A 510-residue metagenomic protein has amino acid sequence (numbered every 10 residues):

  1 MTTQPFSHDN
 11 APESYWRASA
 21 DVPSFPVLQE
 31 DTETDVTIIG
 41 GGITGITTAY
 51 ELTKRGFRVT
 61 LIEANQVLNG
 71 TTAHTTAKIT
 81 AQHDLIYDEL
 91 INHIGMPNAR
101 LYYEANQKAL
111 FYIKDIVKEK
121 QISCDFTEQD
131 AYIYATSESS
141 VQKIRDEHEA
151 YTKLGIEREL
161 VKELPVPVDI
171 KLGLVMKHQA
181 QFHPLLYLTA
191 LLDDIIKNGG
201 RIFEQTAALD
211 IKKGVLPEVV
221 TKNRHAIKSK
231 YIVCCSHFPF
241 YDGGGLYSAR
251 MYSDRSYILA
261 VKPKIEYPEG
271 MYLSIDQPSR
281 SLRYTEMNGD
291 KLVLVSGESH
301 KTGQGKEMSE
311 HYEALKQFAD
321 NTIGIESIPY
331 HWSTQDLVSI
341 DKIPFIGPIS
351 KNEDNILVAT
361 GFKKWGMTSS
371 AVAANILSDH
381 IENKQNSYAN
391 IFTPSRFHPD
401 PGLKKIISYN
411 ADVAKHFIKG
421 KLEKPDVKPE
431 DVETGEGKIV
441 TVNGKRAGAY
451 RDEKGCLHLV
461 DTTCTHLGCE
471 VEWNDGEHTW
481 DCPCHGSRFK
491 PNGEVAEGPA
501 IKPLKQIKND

Functional and structural regions predicted by a protein language model:
M1-V36, E494, I501-K508: Extreme N-terminal leader/targeting segments of oxidoreductases
T2-A18, L85-I91, D115-A190: Flavin (FAD/FMN) cofactor-binding and adjacent substrate-gating region of FAD-dependent oxidoreductase domains
T32-L61: N-terminal Rossmann-like FAD-binding beta1-loop-alpha1 element of flavoenzymes
K54-H74: Glycine-rich FAD pyrophosphate-binding loop
Q142, A150, L174-K230: Helical element adjacent to the flavin cofactor pocket in flavoenzyme catalytic cores
D210-T285, H416, G420, K424 (+1 more regions): Flavin-dependent oxidoreductases
L259, I439-D510: Rieske [2Fe-2S] iron-sulfur-binding domain
D276-Q277, K301, G305-Q317, N321-N410 (+2 more regions): C-terminal catalytic lobe of FAD-dependent flavoproteins
